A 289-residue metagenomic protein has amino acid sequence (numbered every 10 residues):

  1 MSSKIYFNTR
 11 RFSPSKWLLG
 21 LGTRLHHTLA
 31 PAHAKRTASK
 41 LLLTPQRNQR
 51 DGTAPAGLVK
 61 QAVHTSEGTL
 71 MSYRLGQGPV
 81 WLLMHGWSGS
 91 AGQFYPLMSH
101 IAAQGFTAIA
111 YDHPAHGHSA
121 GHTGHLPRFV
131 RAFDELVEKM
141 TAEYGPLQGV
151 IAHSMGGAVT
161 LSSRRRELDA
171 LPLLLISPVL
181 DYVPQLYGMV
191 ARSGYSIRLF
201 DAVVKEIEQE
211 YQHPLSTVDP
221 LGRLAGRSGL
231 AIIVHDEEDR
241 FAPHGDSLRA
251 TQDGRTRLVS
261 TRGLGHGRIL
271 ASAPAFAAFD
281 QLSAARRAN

Functional and structural regions predicted by a protein language model:
S3-A62: An N-terminal hydrophobic leader/cap segment in hydrolases
A91, M98-A120: Conserved alpha/beta-hydrolase
T123-E143, Q148: Alpha/beta-hydrolase active-site loop
I151-T160: Gly/Ala-rich beta-loop-alpha elbow adjacent to hydrolase catalytic centers
R165-Y211: Hydrolase active-site cap/lid region
L224-R227, I232-H235, D239: Short beta-strand/loop motif that positions the catalytic acidic residue of the alpha/beta-hydrolase fold
R240-D246: Conserved alpha/beta-hydrolase "acid-adjacent" motif
L264-P274: Catalytic histidine-centered segment of alpha/beta-hydrolase-like enzymes
